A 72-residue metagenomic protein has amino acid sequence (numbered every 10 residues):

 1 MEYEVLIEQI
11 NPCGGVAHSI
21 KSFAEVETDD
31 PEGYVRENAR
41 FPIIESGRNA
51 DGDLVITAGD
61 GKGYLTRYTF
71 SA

Functional and structural regions predicted by a protein language model:
E2-G33: N-terminal acidic leader/helix
Q9-P12, E27, R40-P42, L54-I56: Residue-level detector of functional hotspots within protein domains
T28-G47: A short, charged, amphipathic alpha-helix used as a generic interaction element across diverse proteins
F41-A72: Short, mixed-charge low-complexity intrinsically disordered segments
